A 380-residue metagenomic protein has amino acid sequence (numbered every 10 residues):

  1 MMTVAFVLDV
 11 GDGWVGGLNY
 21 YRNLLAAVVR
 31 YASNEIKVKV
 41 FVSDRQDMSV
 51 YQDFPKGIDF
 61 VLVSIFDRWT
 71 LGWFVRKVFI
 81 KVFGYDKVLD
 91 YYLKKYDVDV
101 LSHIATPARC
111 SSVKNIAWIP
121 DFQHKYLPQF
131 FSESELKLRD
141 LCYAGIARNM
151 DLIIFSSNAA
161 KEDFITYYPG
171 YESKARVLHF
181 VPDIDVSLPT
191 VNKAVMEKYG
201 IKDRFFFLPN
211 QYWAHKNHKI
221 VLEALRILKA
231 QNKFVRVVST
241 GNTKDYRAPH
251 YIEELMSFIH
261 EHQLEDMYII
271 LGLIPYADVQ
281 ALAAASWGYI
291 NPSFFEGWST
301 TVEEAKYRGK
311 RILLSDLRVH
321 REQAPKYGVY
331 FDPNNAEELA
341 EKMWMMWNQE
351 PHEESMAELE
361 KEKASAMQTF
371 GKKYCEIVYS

Functional and structural regions predicted by a protein language model:
M1-S380: Carbohydrate transferase catalytic cores enriched for Leloir-type hexosyltransferases
